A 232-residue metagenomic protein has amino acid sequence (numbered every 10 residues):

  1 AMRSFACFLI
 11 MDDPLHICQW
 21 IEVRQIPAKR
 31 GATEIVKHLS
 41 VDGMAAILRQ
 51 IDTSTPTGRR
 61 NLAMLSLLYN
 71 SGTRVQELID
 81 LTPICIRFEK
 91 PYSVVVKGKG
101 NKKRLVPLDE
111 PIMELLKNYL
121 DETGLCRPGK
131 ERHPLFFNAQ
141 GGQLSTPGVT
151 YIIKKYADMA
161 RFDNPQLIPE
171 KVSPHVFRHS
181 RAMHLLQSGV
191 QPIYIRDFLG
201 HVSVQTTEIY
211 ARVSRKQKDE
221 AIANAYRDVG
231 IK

Functional and structural regions predicted by a protein language model:
A1-K232: Conserved catalytic core of the tyrosine transesterase superfamily
